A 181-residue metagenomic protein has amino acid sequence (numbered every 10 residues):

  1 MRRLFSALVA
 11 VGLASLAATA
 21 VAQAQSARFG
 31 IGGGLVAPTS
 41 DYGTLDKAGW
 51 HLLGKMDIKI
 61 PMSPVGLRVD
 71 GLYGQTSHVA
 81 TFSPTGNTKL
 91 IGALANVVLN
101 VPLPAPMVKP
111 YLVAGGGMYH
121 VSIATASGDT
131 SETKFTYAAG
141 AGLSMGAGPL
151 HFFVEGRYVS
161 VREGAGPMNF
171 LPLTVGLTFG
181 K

Functional and structural regions predicted by a protein language model:
M1-S26: Cleavable N-terminal export/targeting peptides
A24-A37, L112: Transmembrane beta-strand segments of Gram-negative outer membrane beta-barrel proteins
Q25-A27, D46-L52, N87-A93, V108 (+2 more regions): Residues that define the transmembrane beta-barrel architecture of outer-membrane proteins
G34-M62: N-terminal targeting signals for Sec/Tat export/insertion, comprising classic cleavable signal peptides
T39-G43, A80-G86, A124-T130, S160-G164: Extracellular loop and loop/strand-boundary signature of outer-membrane beta-barrel proteins
L52-A126, G148, L173-K181: Gram-negative (and chloroplast) outer-membrane scaffold detector with strong preference for beta-barrel transmembrane
A93-N96, L112-M118, T133-L143, G156-Y158: Hydrophobic alpha-helical segments of small multi-pass membrane proteins
G148-K181: Hydrophobic secondary-structure block in the mid-to-C-terminal portion of proteins
